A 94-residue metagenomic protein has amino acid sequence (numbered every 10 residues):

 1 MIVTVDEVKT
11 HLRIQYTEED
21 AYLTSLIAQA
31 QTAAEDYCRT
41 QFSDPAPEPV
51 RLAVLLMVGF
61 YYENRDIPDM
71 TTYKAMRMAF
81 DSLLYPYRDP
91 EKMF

Functional and structural regions predicted by a protein language model:
M1-F94: Divalent metal-cofactor coordination and adjacent catalytic microenvironments
